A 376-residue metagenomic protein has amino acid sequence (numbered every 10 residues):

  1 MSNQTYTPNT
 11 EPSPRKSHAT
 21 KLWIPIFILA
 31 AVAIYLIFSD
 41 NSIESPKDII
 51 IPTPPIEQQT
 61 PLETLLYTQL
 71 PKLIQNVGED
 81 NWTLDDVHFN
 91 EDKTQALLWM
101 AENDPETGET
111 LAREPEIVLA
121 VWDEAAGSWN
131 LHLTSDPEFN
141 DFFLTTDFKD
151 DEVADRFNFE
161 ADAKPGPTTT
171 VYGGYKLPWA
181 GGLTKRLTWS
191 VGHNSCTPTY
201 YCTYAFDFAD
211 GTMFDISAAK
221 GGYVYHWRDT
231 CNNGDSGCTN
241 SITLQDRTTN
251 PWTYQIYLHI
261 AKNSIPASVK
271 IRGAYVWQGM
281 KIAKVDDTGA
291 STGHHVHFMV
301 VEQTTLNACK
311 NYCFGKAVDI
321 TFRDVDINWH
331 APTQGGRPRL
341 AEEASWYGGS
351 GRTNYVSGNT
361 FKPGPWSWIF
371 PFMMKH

Functional and structural regions predicted by a protein language model:
I51-T83: Short, non-transmembrane alpha-helical segments in secretory-pathway proteins
P71-T107: Surface-exposed, charged secondary-structure patches
P115-A161: Short beta-strand edge/turn micro-motifs at domain boundaries
Y175, I271-Q278, H294, M299-H376: Acidic, glycine-rich catalytic/binding loops that coordinate metals and/or anionic ligands
K185-K220, W227-D229: Short glycine/threonine/proline-enriched tight-turn/helix- or strand-capping micro-motif at secondary-structure
L187, G222-Y225, G273-V285: A structural signal for short beta-strand/turn segments enriched in small hydrophobics and glycine
A218-V269, H294-H295: Zn2+-dependent peptidoglycan hydrolase active-site motif and core
N240-L244, V276-A290, F298: Short hydrophobic beta/alpha edge segments that flank linear recognition/processing sites
